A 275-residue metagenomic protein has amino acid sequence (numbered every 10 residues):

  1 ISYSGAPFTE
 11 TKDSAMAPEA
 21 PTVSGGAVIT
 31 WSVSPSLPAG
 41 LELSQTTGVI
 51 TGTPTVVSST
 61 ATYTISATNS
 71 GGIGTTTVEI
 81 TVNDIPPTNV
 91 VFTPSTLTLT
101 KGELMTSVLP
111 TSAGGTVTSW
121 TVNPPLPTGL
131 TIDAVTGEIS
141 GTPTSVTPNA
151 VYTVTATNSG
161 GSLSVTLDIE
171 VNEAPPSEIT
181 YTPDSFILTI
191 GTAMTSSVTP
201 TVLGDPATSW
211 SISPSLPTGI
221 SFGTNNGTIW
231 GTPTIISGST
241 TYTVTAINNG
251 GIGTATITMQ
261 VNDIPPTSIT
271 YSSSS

Functional and structural regions predicted by a protein language model:
I1-G5, I85-P94, P175-P183, I264-S273: Proline-enriched interdomain boundary motifs that mark the N-terminal boundary and often initiate the first structured
F8-A15, L97-L104, F186-M194: Short, solvent-exposed loop/linker segments at the N-terminal edge of repeated beta-sheet extracellular domains
S14-V23, L104-S112, A193-V202: A short beta-strand segment in extracellular, disulfide-stabilized domains
G25-S32, L37, G114-T121, L126 (+1 more regions): Solvent-exposed loop segments of extracellular immunoglobulin-like
A39-T55, T128-T144, T218-T234: Strand-loop-strand motifs at the edges of beta-sheets in extracellular beta-sandwich domains
S59-Y63, P148-Y152, G238-Y242: Exposed beta-strand face motif in extracellular beta-rich ectodomains
G72-N83, G161-N172, G251-N262: C-terminal edge beta-strand
